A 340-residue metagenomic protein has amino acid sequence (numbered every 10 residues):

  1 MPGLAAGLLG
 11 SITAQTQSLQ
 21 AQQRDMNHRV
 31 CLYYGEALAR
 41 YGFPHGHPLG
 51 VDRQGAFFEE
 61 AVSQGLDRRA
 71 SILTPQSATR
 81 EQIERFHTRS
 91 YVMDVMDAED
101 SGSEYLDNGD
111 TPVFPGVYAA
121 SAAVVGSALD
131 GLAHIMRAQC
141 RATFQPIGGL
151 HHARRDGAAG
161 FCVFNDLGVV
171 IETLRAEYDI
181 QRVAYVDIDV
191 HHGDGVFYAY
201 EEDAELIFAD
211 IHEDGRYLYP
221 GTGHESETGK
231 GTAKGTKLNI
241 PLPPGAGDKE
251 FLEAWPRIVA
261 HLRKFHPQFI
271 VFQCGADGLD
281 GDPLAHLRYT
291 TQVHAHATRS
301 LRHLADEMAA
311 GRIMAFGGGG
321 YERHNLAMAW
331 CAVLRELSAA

Functional and structural regions predicted by a protein language model:
M1-A21: N-terminal export signals
D25-L174: Metal-dependent C-N hydrolase catalytic cores
H28, Q181-V183, G311: Nucleotide donor/acceptor-binding cores
Y34-L38, D52, F58, V62 (+2 more regions): Metal-dependent de-N-acetylase/amidase catalytic core
R40-H45, F251-L252, L326: Short conserved micro-motifs at the rims of enzyme active sites and ligand-binding pockets
S71-L73, Q268-Q273, M314: Short glycine-rich phosphate-binding loop at a beta-alpha junction
S77, G245, G320-Y321: Short, surface-exposed acidic/glycine-rich loop or hinge patches that mediate macromolecular interfaces
L129, A133, A142-E307, C331-S338: Conserved alpha-helical scaffold segments that buttress catalytic/binding sites
